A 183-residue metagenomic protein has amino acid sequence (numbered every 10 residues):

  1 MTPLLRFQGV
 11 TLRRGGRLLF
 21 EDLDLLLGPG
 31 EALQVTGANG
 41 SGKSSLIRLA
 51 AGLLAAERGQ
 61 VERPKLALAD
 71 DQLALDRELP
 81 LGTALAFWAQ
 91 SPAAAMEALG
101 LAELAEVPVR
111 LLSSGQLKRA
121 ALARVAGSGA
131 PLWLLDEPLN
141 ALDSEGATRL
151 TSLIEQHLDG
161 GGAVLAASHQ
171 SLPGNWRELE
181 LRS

Functional and structural regions predicted by a protein language model:
L5, L19-D22, L142: Conserved structural motif at the start of ABC-family nucleotide-binding domains
T36-A38: The feature captures the beta-strand-to-loop junction immediately N-terminal to the Walker
I47-S91, L172, S183: ABC ATPase nucleotide-binding domain signature region
P92-L104: Conserved ABC ATPase "signature" region
P108-L112: Conserved ABC ATPase signature
L122, G161: Hydrophobic anchor residue at the start of the ABC signature
V125-A126: ABC ATPase C-loop
W133-E137, L142: Catalytic Walker B motif of ABC-type/P-loop ATPase nucleotide-binding domains
